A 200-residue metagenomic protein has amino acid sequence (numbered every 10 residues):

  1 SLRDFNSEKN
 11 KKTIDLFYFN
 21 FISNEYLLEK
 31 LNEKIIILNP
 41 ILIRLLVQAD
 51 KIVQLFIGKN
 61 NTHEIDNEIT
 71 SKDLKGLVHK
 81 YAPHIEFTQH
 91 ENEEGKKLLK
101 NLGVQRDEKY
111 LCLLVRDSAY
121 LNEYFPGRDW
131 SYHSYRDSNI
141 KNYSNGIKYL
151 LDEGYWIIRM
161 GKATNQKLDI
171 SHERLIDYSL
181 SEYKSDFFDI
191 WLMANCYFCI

Functional and structural regions predicted by a protein language model:
S1-K96: Secretory-pathway glycan-assembly enzymes, especially type II membrane glycosyltransferases that use nucleotide-sugar
K9-T13, R106-E108, G154: A general structural motif
N32-I35, G154, N195-Y197: Short, well-ordered alpha-helix to beta-strand connector turns
K72-K75, H90-C112, R116-D117, N122-G127: Nucleotide-sugar donor-binding and catalytic loop/hinge architecture of NDP-sugar-dependent glycosyltransferases
A82-P83, G127-Y135: Surface-exposed cleft-lining segments at the edges of enzyme active sites
G95-L99, Y135-K141, W191: Charge-rich alpha-helical segments
L113-E123, I140-S185: Catalytic donor nucleotide-activated moiety binding site of glycosyltransferases and closely related
D189-I200: A donor-sugar binding/catalytic signature common to diverse glycosyltransferases and related nucleotide-sugar
